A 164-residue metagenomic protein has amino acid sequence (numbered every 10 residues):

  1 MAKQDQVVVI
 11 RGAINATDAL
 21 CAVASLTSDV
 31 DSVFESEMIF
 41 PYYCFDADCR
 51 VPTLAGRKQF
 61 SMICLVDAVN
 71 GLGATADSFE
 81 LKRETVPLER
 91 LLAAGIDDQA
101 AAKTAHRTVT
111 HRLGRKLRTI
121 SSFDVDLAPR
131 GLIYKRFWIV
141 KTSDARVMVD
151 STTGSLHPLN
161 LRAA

Functional and structural regions predicted by a protein language model:
M1-T142, A163: Charged, low-complexity helical/coil segments in non-catalytic cytosolic or luminal regions
M62-I63, V149-S151: Short amphipathic beta-strand/extended segments with alternating polar/hydrophobic composition
A145-R146: A structural feature that tracks compact, well-ordered secondary-structure segments with a strong bias toward
V149, S155-A164: Acidic, serine/threonine-rich low-complexity disordered tracts
